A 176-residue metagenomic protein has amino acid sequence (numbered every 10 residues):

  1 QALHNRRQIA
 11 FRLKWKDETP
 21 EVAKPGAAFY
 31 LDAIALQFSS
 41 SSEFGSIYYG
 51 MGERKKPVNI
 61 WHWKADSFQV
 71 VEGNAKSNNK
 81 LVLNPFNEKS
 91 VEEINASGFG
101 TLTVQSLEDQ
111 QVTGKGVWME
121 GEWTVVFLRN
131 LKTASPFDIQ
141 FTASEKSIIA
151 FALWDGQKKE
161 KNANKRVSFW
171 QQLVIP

Functional and structural regions predicted by a protein language model:
Q1-P85, I139, A143-A163: Surface-exposed, glycine/proline- and aromatic-rich loop segments on solvent-exposed faces across compartments
R12, T124-T133: Exposed aromatic-hydrophobic patches
Y30, E108-Q110, V167: Residues that act as N-cap/strand-start positions at coil-to-secondary-structure junctions
N74-V117: Short helix-loop boundary/capping segments
V112, G121-V125, E145-I149: A short pocket-lining beta-strand/turn micro-motif at the edge of beta-sheets
G114-G121, D138-T142: Exposed beta-sheet edge/beta-hairpin loop segments within beta-rich domains
N162-P176: Short beta-strand elements
